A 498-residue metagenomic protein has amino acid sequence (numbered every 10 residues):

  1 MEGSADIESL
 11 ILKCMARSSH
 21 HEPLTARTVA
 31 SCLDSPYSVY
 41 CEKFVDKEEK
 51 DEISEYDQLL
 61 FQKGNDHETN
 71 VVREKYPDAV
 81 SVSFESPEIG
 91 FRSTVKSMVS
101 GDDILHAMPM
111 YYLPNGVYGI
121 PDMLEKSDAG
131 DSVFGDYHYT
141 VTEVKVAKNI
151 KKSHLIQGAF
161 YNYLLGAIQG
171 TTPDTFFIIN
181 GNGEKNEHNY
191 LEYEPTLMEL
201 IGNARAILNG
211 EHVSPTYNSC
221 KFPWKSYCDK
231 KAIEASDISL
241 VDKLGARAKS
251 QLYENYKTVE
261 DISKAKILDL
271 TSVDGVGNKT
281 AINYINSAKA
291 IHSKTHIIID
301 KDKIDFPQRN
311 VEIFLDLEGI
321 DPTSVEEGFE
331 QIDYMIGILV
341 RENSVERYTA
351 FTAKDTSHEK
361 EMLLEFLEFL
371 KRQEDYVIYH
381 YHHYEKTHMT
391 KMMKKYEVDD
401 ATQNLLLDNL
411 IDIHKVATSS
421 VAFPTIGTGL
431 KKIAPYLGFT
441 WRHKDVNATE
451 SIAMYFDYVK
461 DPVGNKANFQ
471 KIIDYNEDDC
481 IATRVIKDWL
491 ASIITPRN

Functional and structural regions predicted by a protein language model:
M1-V133: Metal-dependent nuclease catalytic cores that hydrolyze phosphodiester bonds in DNA/RNA, characterized by
T69-F91, S272-K301: Amphipathic alpha-helical
P87-R92, G101-A129, F134-L208, Y348-I452: Conserved DEDDh/DEDDy metal-dependent 3′-5′ exonuclease domain
V99, Y112, H296-Q373: Conserved RNase H-like, two-metal-ion catalytic cores of nucleic-acid enzymes
T175-A235, I433-N498: Acidic, Mg2+-coordinating catalytic module of metal-dependent nucleases/exonucleases that use a two-metal-ion mechanism
G210-S236, K243, R247-S250, I282-N286 (+2 more regions): Flexible inter-domain linker/hinge segments
E234-N286: Helix-hairpin-helix
